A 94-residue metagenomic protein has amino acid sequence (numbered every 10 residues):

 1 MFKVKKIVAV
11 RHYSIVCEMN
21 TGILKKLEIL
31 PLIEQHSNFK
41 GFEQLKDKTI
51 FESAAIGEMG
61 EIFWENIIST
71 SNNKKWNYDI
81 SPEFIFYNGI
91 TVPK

Functional and structural regions predicted by a protein language model:
M1-K94: Motif-centric detector for short Cys/His coordination patterns
